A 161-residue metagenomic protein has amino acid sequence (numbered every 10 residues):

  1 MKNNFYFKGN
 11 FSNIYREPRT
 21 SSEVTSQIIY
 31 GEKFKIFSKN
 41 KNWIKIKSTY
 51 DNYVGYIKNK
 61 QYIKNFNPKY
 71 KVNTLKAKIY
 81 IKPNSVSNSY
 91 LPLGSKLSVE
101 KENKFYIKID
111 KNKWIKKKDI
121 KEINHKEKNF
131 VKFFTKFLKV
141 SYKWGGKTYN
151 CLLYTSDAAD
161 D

Functional and structural regions predicted by a protein language model:
M1-P18, Q27-I28, F37-N40, S48-Y50 (+4 more regions): SH3-family beta-barrel domains
S22, D51-V54, I63, K113-I115: Short, surface-exposed beta-strand-loop junctions and turns on beta-sheet-rich folds
G31, I44-S48, I107-I109: SH3/SH3-like beta-barrel fold
I57-N59, W114-D119, L153: Helix N-cap / beta->alpha transition motif
E102-Y106, D110-Y142: Surface-exposed beta-loop interaction hotspot
S141-Y149: Short helix-to-loop capping/linker segments positioned immediately adjacent to catalytic or ligand/cofactor-binding
Y154-A159: Conserved small/polar residues in nucleotide/adenosyl-binding loops
